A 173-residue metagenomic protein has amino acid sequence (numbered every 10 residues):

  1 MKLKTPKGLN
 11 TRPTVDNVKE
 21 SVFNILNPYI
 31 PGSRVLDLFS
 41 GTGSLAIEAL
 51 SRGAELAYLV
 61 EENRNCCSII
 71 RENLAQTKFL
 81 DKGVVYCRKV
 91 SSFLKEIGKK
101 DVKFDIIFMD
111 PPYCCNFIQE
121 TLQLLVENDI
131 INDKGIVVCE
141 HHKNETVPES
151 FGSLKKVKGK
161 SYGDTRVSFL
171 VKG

Functional and structural regions predicted by a protein language model:
M1-G173: Class I S-adenosyl-L-methionine-dependent methyltransferase catalytic core
